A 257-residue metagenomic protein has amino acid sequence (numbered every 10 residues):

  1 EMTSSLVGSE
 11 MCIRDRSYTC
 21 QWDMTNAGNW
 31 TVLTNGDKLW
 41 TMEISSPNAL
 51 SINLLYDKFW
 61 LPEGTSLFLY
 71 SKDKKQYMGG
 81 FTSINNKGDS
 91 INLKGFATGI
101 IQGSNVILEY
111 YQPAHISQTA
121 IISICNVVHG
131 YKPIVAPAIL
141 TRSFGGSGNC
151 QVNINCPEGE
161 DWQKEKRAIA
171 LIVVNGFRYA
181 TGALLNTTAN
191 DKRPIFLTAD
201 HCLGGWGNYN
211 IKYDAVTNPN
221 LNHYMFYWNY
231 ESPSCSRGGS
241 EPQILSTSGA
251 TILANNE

Functional and structural regions predicted by a protein language model:
M2-G8, C12-I13: Single conserved hydrophobic/aromatic residue that forms the stacking wall/gate of nucleotide- or nucleobase-binding
N26-G36, V174-N175: Extracellular beta-rich ligand/substrate-recognition surface
T34-S45: Short beta-strands within extracellular/lumenal beta-sheet-rich domains
E43-I44, K75-N105, Y111-I116: Beta-sandwich interaction modules
S46-N53: Extended extracellular/luminal ectodomain segments enriched in beta-structured repeat modules
A49, K74, N175-F177: Glycine-centered tight beta-turn/hairpin loop motif at sheet-sheet or coil-to-beta transitions
L61-Q76: Short, surface-exposed beta-strand/strand-loop-strand elements in extracellular ectodomains
I100-E257: Serine endopeptidase catalytic core focused on the charge-relay Asp
